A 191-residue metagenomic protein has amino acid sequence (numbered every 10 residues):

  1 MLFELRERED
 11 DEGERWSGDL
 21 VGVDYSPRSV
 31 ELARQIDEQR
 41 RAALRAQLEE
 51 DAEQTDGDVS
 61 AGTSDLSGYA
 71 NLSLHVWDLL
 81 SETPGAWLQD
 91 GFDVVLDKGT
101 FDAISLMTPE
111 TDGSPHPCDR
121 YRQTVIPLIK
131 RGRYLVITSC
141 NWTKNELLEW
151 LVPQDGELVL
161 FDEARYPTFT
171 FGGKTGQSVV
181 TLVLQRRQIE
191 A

Functional and structural regions predicted by a protein language model:
M1-W16: Conserved SAM-binding loop of SAM-dependent methyltransferases across substrates and taxa, primarily the Class I
D19-D24, I137: Conserved SAM-binding motif I beta-strand of class I
S26-R28: Conserved SAM/SAH-binding beta-strand->alpha-helix loop
A33-R34: Conserved SAM-binding loop
L80-L96: A short acidic, Gly/Pro-enriched loop at the edge of an enzyme's catalytic core that lines a small-molecule cofactor
L88, E110-R133: A short glycine-rich, Lys/Arg-flanked "PGG" loop and its adjoining helix->strand segment in the class I
D97-F101, L106: A short beta-strand submotif of the Rossmann-like class I SAM-dependent methyltransferase core that lines
K144-A191: Class I S-adenosyl-L-methionine
